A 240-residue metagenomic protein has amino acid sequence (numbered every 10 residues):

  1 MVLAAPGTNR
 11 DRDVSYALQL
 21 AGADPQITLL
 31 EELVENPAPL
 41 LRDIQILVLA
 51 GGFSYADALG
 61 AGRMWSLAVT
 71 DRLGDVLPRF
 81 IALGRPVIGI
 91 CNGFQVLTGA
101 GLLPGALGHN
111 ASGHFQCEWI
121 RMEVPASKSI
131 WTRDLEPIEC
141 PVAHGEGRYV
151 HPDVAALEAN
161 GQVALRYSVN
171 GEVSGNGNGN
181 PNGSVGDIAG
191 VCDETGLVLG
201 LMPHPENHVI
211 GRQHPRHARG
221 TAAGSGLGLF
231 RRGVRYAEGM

Functional and structural regions predicted by a protein language model:
M1-I90, F94, T98-P104, H109-Q116 (+4 more regions): N-terminal beta1-alpha1 cap of cysteine-dependent amidohydrolase-like domains
T8-R10, S54-A56, Q95, K128-W131 (+4 more regions): Short, acidic Gly/Pro/Ser/Thr-rich loop/turn segments
L83-G84, A159-G161, E194: Structured helix-beta-strand junction loops
G84-R85, P137, L197-L199: A generic hydrophobic-helix recognition signal that picks specific residues within alpha-helical hydrophobic
L102-A189: Pocket-forming structural segment of enzyme catalytic cores
H144, I188-H217: A glycine-centered loop/beta-turn motif at secondary-structure junctions
